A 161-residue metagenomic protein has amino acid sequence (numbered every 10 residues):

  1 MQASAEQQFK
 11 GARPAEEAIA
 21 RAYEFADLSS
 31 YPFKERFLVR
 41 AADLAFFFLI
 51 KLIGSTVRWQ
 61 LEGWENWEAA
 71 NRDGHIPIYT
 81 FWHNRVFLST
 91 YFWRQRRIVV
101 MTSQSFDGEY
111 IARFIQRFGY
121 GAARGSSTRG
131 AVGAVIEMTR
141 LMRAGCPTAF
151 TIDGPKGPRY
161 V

Functional and structural regions predicted by a protein language model:
M1-L28, Y110-I111: Soluble, non-transmembrane catalytic domains of enzymes that act on hydrophobic metabolites at membranes
E17-G63: A transmembrane-helix-recognition feature enriched in membrane-embedded lipid enzymes and envelope glyco-/phospholipid
K51-I53, G121-R124, A149-G154: Short, basic, glycine/proline-bearing loop/turn elements
K51-I76, W82-L88: A short, well-structured juxtamembrane/interface segment
Q60, T128-V132, R159: A conditional alpha-helix N-cap/helix-loop micro-motif detector
N66, G133-M138: Short acidic active-site motifs
H75-I78, M138-V161: Conserved Motif II region of HX4D acyltransferases
H75-R129, G133: Catalytic core of membrane glycerolipid acyltransferases/transacylases, capturing the structured, soluble-facing
